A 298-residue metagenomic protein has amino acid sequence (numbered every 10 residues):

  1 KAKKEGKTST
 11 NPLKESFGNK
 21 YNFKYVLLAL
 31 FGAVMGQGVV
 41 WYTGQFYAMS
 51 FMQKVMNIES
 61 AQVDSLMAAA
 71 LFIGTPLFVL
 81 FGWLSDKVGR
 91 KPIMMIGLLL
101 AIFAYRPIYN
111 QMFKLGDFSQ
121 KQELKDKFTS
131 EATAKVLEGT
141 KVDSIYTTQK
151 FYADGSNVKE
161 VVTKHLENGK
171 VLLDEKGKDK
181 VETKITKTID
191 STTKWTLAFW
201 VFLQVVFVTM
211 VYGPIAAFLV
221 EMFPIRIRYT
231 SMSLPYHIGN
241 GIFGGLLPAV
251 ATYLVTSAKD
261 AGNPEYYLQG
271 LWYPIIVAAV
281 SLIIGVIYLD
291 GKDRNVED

Functional and structural regions predicted by a protein language model:
K1-G18, S231, I283-D298: Central mid-sequence intracellular linker of multi-pass
N22-I73, I108-Y109, K141-Y152, V158-V162 (+3 more regions): Extracytoplasmic gate region of multi-pass secondary transporters
V55-F72, S191-F199, Y266-W272: Loop-to-transmembrane helix entry
D86-K87, E221, V255-N263: Membrane-helix boundary and inter-helical linker elements of multi-pass secondary transporters
K87-L98: Cytoplasmic membrane-interface "Motif A"-like loop-to-helix N-cap segments of 12-TM Major Facilitator Superfamily
A104-L115, Y273-D298: Multi-pass alpha-helical transporter architecture, strongest for 12-TM Major Facilitator/SLC carriers used
Y109-F199, K259-N263: Low-complexity, proline/glycine-enriched hydrophobic segments characteristic of transmembrane helices
M210-F223: Intracellular juxtamembrane helix-capping segments at the cytosolic ends of symmetry-related transmembrane helices
